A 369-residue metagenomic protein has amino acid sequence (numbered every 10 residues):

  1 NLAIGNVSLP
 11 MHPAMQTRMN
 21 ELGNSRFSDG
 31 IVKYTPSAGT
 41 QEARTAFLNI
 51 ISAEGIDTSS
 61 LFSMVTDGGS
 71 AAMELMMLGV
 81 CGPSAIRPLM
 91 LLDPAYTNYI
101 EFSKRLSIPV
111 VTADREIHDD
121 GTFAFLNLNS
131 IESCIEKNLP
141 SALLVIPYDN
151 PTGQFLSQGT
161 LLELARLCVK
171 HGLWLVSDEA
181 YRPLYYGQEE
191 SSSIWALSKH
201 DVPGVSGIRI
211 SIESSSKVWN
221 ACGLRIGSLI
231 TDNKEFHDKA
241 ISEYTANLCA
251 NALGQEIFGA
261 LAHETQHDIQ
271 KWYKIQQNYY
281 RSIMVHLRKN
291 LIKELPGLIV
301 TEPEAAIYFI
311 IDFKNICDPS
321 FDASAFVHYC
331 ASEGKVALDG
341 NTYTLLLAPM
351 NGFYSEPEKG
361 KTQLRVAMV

Functional and structural regions predicted by a protein language model:
N1, A95, Y273-R288, I299-K314: Conserved glycine-rich beta-strand-loop-beta hairpin in the small C-terminal domain of fold type I
N1-S37, S52: N-terminal "arm"/small-domain region of PLP-dependent enzymes with the aminotransferase-like
L2, M19, F47, S63 (+11 more regions): Generic structural signal for small/hydrophobic residues in well-ordered secondary structure, especially within
G30-K170, R182-S206, I210: Conserved core of the PLP fold type I
L91, T112, S177, L347-P349: Hydrophobic residues in well-ordered beta-strands that form the structural core
E179-Y181, S215: Short strand-turn motif at the edge of the Rossmann-like AdoMet-binding core
S198-R281, V285-K293: Conserved core segment of the aminotransferase class I/II
R288, L298-I299, I310-R365: Conserved C-terminal alpha-helix-loop-beta "cap" of PLP-dependent enzymes that closes/shapes the active-site mouth
